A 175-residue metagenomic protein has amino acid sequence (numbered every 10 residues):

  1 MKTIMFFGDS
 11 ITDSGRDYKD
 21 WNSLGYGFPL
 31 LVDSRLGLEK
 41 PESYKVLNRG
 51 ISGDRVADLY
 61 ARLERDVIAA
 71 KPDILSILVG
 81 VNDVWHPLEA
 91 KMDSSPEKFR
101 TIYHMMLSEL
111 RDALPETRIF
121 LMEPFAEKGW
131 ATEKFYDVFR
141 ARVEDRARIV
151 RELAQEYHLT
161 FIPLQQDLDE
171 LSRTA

Functional and structural regions predicted by a protein language model:
M1-S52, A57, R62-K71: Serine-esterase "nucleophile elbow" of acetyl-processing enzymes
L31-E42, D58-A175: Alpha-helical cap/lid subdomain in secreted, periplasmic, or secretory-pathway luminal O-acyl-processing enzymes
